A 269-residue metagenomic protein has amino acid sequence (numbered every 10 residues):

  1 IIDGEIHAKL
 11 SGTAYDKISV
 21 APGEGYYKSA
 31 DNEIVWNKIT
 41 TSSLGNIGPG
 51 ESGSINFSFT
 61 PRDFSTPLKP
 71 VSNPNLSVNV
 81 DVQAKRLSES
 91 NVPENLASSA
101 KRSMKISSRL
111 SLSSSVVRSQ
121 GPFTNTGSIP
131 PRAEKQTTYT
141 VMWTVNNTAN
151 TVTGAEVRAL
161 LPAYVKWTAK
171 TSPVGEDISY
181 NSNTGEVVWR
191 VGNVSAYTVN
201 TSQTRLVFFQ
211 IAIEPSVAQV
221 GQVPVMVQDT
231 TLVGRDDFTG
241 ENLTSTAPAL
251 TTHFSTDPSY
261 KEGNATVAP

Functional and structural regions predicted by a protein language model:
I1, A14, D63-S65, V145-N150 (+2 more regions): Short, acidic/polar linear motifs in exposed loop/turn regions
I1-H7, F123-R158: Short beta-strand elements of extracellular/lumenal beta-sandwich folds
I1-I2, H7-E24, S29-P49, S54-T60 (+2 more regions): ...the same signal can extend to comparable exposed beta-sheet modules with similar sequence chemistry even outside
I2-S42, S115-S119, T153-Y197, F254-V267: A surface/secretory-pathway sequence property marking extracellular, secreted, or lumenal proteins enriched
E5, E33, S52-N56, S99-K101 (+4 more regions): Intrinsic-disorder/low-complexity, polar/charged segments enriched in Ser/Thr/Lys/Arg/Asp/Glu/Gln
S19, S65-T126, K166-S172, E176 (+2 more regions): Extracellular/luminal low-complexity Ser/Thr/Pro-rich, glycosylation-prone repeat/linker regions
S29, G48-S52, K69-N73, K105-S107 (+4 more regions): Surface-exposed coil/turn segments at beta-strand junctions on protein surfaces, enriched
K38-N75, Q83-S88, M142-T144, R190-T239: Low-complexity, intrinsically disordered segments enriched in Ser/Thr together with acidic residues
